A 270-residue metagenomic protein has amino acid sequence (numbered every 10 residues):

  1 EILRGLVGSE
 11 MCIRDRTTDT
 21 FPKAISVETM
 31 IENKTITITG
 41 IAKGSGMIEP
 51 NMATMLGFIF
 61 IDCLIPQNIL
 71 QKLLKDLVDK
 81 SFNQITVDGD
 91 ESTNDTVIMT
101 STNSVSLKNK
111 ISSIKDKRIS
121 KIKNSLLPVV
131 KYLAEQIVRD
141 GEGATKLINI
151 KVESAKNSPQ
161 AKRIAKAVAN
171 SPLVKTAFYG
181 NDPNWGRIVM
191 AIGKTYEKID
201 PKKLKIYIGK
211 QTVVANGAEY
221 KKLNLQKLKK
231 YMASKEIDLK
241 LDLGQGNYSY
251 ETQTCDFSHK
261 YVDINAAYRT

Functional and structural regions predicted by a protein language model:
E1-G8, I13: Single conserved hydrophobic/aromatic residue that forms the stacking wall/gate of nucleotide- or nucleobase-binding
R4, D15, D19, N33 (+13 more regions): Structural signal for hydrophobic packing residues in well-ordered secondary-structure cores of soluble enzyme domains
R4, E28-N51: Flexible glycine-/small-residue-enriched beta->alpha junction loops that bind anionic phosphate/pyrophosphate groups
S9-E10, S26, F82-N94, Y132-N149 (+3 more regions): Flexible, glycine/charged-enriched surface loops at secondary-structure junctions
G46-S106: Mobile "lid/hinge" segments at catalytic clefts and subdomain interfaces of large enzymes
L56-G57, I65, N94-K115, S249 (+1 more regions): Glycine-rich, flexible beta-strand/loop modules in the N-terminal catalytic cores of phosphate-handling
M99-G180: A glycine- and small/hydrophobic-rich beta-loop-beta segment that serves as a flexible "lid/hinge" or phosphate-binding
K162-R163, N170-T270: Internal helix-turn-beta structural module
